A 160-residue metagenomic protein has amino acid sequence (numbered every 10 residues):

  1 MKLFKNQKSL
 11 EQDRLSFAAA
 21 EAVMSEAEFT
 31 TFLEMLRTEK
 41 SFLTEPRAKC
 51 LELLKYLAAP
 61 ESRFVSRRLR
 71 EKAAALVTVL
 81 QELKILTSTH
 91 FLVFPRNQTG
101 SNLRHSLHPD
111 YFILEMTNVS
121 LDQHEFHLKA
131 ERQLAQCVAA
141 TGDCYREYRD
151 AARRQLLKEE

Functional and structural regions predicted by a protein language model:
F4-E160: Long, low-complexity or tandemly repetitive, helically biased scaffold regions used for multimeric assembly/adhesion
